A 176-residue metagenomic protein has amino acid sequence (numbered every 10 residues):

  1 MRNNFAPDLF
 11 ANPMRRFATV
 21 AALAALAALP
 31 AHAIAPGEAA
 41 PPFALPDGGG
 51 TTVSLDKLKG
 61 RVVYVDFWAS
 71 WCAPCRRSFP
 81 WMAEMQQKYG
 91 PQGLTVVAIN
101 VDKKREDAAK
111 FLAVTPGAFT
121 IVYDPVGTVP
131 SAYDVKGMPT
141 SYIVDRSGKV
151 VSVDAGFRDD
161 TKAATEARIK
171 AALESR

Functional and structural regions predicted by a protein language model:
M1-M14: N-terminal secretory signal peptides that target proteins for export/translocation
A18-A28: Bacterial N-terminal signal peptides
L29-A33: Sec/Tat signal peptide C-region and signal peptidase I cleavage site
P42-V63, Y89: A short beta-strand-turn-helix
R61-V63, F67-W71, G137: Short pre-active-site segment immediately N-terminal to redox-active cysteine/selenocysteine motifs in thiol-based
R76-T115, P125-A132: Structural microenvironment flanking redox-active thiols in thiol-disulfide oxidoreductases
K110-A118, D124-K170: Thiol/disulfide oxidoreductase modules built on the thioredoxin-like
